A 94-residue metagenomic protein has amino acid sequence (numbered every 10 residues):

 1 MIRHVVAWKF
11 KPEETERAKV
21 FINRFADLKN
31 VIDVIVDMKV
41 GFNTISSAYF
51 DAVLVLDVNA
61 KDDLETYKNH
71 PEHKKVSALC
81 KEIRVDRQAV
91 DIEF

Functional and structural regions predicted by a protein language model:
M1-A52, N59-N69, I92-F94: Short S/T/G/P-rich N-terminal loop/turn motif that feeds into the first structured element of a domain
K29-I32, K74-A78, R84: A common structural junction motif
